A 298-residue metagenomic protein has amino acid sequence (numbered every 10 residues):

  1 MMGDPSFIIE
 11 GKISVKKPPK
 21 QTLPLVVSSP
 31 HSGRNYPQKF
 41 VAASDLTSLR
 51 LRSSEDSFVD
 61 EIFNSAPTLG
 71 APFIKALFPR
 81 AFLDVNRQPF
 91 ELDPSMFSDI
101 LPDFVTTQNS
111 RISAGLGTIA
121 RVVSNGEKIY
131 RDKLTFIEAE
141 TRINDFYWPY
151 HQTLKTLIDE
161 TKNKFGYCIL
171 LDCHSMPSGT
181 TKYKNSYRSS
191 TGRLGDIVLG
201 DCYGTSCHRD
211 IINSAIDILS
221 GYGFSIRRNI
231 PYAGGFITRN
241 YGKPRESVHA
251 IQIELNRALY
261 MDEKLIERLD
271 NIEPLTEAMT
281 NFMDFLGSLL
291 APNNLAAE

Functional and structural regions predicted by a protein language model:
M2-L170, S175-E298: N-terminal catalytic or cofactor-binding beta/alpha core of small enzyme domains
